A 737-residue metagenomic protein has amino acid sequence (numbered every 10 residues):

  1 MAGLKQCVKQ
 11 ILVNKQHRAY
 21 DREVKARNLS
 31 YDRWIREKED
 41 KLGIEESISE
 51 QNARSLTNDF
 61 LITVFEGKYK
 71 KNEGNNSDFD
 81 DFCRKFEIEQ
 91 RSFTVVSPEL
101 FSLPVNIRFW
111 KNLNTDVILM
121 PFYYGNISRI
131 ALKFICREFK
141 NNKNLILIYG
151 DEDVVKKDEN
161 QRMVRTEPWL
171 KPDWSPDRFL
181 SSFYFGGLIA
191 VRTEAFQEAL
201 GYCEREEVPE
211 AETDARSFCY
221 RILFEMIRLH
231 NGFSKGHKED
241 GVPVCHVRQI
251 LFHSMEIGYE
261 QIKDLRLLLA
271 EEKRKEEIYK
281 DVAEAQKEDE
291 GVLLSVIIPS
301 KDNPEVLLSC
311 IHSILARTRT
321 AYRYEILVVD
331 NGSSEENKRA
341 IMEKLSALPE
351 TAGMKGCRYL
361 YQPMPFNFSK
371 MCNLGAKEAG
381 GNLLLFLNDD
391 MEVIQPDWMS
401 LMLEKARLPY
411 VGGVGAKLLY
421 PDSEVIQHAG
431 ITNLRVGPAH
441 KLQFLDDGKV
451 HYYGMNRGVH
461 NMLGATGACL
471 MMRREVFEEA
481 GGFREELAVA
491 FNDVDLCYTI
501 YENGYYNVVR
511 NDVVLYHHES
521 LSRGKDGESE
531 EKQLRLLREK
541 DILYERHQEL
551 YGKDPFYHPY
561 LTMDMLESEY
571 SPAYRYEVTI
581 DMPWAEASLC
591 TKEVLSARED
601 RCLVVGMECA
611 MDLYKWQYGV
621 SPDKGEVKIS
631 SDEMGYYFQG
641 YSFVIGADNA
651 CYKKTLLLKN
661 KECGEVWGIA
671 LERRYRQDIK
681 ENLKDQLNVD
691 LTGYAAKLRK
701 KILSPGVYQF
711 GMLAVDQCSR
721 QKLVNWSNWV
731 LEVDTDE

Functional and structural regions predicted by a protein language model:
A2-N58, Y259-L294, D422, V436-N461 (+3 more regions): C-terminal, non-catalytic tails of nucleotide-sugar-dependent glycosyltransferases
Q51-R54, K85, E89, G125 (+2 more regions): Basic, ligand-binding patches in group-transfer machinery, especially extracytoplasmic/periplasmic segments
N58-T63, L293-I297, E325, D495: Cell-envelope/extracellular polymer assembly enzymes that use nucleotide-activated donors
N76-K111, L315-M364: Acidic donor-binding segment of Leloir-type glycosyltransferases
V117-I118, L384: Short aromatic/hydrophobic "clamp" motif used to bind/position activated sugar donors
I130-V164, G241-V242, M391-V436: Conserved donor NDP-sugar-binding/catalytic core segment of glycosyltransferases
E167-T193, S369-K370, L434-E475: A recurrent flexible, glycine/aromatic-enriched loop bordering the glycosyltransferase active site that acts as
A195, P209-V242, V247-R248, M399-M402 (+2 more regions): A short, conserved alpha-helix in the catalytic core of glycosyltransferases
